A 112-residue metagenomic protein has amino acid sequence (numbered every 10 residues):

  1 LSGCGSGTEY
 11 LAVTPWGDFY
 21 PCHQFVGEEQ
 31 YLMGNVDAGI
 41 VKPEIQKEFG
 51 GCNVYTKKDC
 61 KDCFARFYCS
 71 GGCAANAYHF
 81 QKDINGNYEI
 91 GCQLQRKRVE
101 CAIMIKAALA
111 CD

Functional and structural regions predicted by a protein language model:
L1-E28, Y68: A C-terminal junction/extension of Radical SAM enzymes
G5-T8, E29, D37-I40, N53 (+3 more regions): Solvent-exposed, flexible loop/coil residues
L11, Y31, I90: A broad, low-specificity signal marking well-ordered, structured residues that form hydrophobic/aromatic
T14, Y20, G34, A74 (+1 more regions): Residues in well-ordered beta-strands of folded domains
P21, E28-Q30, V36-D37, G50 (+3 more regions): General N-terminal targeting signals
H23-S70: C-terminal accessory region of radical SAM enzymes
Y55-D112: Radical SAM enzyme core and accessory elements
